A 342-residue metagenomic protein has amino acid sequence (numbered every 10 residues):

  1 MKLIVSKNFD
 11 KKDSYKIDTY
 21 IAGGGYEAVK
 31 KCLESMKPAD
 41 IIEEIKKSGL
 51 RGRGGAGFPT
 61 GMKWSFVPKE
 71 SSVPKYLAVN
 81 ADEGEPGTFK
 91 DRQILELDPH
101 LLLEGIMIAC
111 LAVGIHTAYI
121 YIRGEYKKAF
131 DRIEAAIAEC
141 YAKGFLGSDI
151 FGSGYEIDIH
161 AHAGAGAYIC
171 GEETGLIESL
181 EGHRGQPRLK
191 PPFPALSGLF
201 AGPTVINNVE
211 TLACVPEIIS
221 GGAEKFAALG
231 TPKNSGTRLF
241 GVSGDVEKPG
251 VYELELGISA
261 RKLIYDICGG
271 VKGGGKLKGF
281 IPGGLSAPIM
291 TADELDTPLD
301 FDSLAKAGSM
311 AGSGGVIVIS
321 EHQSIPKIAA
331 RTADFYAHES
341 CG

Functional and structural regions predicted by a protein language model:
M1-S48, I115-I120, G236, G274-G275 (+2 more regions): Iron-sulfur (Fe-S) cluster-binding modules
Y20-Y26, N80-D91, P194-L199, G241-V246: Gly-rich Lys/Arg/Thr-decorated short loops/hinges at beta-loop-alpha junctions or inter-strand turns that position
A28-E44, V73-K75, A81, K90-L95 (+4 more regions): Ferredoxin-type iron-sulfur electron-transfer modules in oxidoreductases and energy-metabolism complexes
L33-K75: N-terminal glycine-rich phosphate/pyrophosphate-binding loops that anchor nucleotide-derived ligands and cofactors
K47-P59, Y168-C170, K278-A287, S309 (+1 more regions): Local cysteine-cluster metal-coordination motifs and their immediate loop/turn environment, predominantly Fe-S cluster
D98-A112: Histidine-anchored nucleotide/phosphate-binding helix
G105-A109, L256-G273: Short amphipathic, charge-patterned alpha-helical segments
F130-L256, C268: Hydrophobic alpha-helical positions that pack around
